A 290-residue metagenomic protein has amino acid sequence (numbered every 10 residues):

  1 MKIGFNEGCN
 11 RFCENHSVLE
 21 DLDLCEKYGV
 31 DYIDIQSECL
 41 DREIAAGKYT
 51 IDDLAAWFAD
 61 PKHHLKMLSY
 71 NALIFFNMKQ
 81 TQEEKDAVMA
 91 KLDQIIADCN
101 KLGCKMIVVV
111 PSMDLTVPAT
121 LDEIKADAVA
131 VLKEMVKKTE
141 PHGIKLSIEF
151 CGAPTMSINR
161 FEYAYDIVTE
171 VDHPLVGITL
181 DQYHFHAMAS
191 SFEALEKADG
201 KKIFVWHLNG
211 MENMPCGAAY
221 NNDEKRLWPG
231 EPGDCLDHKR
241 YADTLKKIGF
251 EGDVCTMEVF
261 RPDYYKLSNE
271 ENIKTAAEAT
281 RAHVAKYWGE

Functional and structural regions predicted by a protein language model:
M1-I3, G29-D31, P61-L68, L102-M106 (+4 more regions): Short, well-ordered coil/turn segments that N-cap beta-strands
M1-N15: Boundary/entry segment of secreted carbohydrate-active catalytic domains
N10-F12, C255-I273: A short, acidic, flexible beta-alpha connecting loop/helix-capping segment that sits on the rim of active
S17, D21-D23, M78-G177, L267 (+4 more regions): Active-site acidic/histidine proton-transfer and metal-coordination neighborhood in alpha/beta enzyme cores
D31, I35-A130, H184, H238 (+2 more regions): Structural motif corresponding to the early beta-alpha repeats
Y32-Q36, Y70, E134-C235, Y287-W288: Acidic/histidine-rich catalytic cores of soluble enzymes
T116-V117, M214-A219, Y264: Short acidic/His/Gly/Ser-rich catalytic and metal-binding motifs that mark active-site loops of diverse hydrolases
P232-I248: A short, acidic, amphipathic alpha-helical segment used as a generic capping/interface helix at domain edges
